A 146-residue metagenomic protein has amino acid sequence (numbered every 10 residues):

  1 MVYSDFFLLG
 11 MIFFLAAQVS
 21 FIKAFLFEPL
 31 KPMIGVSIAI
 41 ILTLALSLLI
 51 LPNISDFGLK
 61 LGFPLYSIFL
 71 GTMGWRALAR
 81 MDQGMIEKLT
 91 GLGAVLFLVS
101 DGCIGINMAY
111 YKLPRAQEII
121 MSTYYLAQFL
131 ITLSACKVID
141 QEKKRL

Functional and structural regions predicted by a protein language model:
M1-L146: Polytopic alpha-helical membrane-helix bundles and their juxtamembrane interface segments in multi-pass membrane
